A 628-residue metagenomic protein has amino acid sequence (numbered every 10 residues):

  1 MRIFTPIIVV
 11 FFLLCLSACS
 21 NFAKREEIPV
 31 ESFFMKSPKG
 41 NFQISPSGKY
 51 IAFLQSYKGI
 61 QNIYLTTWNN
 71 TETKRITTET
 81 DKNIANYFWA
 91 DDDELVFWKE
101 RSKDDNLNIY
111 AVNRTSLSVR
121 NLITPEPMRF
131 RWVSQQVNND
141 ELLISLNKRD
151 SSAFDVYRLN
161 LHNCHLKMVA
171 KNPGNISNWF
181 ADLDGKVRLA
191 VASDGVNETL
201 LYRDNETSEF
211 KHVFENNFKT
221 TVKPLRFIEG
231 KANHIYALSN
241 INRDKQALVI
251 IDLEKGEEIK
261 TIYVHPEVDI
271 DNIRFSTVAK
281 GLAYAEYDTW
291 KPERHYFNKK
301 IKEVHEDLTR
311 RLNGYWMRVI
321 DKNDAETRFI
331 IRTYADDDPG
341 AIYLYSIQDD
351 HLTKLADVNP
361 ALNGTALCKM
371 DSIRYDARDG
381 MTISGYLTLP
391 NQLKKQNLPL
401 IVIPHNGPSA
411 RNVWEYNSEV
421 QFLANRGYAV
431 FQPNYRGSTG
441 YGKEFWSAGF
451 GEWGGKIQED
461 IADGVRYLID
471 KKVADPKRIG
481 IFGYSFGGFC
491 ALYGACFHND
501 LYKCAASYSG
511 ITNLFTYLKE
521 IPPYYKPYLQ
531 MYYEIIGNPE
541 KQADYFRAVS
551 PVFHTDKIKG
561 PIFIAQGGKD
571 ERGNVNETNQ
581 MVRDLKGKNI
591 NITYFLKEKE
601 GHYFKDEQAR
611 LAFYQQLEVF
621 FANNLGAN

Functional and structural regions predicted by a protein language model:
S17-A18: C-terminal motif of bacterial Sec signal peptides marking the signal peptidase cleavage site
N21-G40, T66-N83, N113-R129, L159-S177 (+5 more regions): Multi-bladed beta-propeller domains
K36-P38, L54-N62, E79-N83, W98-Y110 (+12 more regions): A flexible loop/linker signature enriched in serine peptidases of the S9 family
G40, L107, F154, A170 (+7 more regions): Non-catalytic accessory segments flanking enzyme active sites
P46-S47, A90-D91, Q136-N138, L183-D184 (+3 more regions): Residue-level detector of Asp-centered blade-edge/turn motifs that repeat once per structural unit in beta-propeller
G48-I51, E94-V96, L142, R188 (+3 more regions): Hydrophobic beta-strand positions that form the internal "hydrophobic ladder" of WD40/Gbeta-like beta-propeller blades
A361-K477, Y484-S485, K519-L529: Cap/lid segment of the alpha/beta-hydrolase catalytic domain
Y435-N628: Active-site-proximal cap/loop segments of hydrolase catalytic domains
